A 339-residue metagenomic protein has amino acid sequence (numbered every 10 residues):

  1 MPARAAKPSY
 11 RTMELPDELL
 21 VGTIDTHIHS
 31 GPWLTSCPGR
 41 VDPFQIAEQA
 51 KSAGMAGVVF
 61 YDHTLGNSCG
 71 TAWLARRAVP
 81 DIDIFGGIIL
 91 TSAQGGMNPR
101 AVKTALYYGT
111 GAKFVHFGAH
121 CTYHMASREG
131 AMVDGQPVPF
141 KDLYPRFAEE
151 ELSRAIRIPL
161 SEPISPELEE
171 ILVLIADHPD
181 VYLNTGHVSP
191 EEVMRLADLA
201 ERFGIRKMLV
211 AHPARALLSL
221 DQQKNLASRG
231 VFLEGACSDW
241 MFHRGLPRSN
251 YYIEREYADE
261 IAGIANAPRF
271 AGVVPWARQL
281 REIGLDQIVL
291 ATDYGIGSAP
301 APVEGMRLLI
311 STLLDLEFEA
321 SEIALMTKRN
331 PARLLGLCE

Functional and structural regions predicted by a protein language model:
M1-I82: An N-terminally biased module of ancient metal coordination in phosphate/nucleic-acid-related enzymes
P2-A3, K7-G22, V79-R100, F114-R128: Metal-cofactor-binding active-site regions of metalloenzymes
P8-V21, P43-E48, C69-W73, R77 (+7 more regions): Histidine/acidic residue-rich metal-binding segments in metalloenzymes
I24-V41, G86-G96, R157-P163, G186: Active-site mouth loops of central-metabolism enzymes
D25, F44-S68, I82-S92, A112-T122 (+3 more regions): Divalent metal-dependent hydrolysis catalytic cores, especially in the metallo-beta-lactamase
H27-G31, H63, G87-A93, G118-T122 (+4 more regions): Active-site beta-loop-alpha junctions enriched in small/polar residues
A236, I283-P302: Short acidic/histidine-rich active-site segments
V303-E339: Mid-to-C-terminal alpha-helical segments outside catalytic/metal-binding sites
